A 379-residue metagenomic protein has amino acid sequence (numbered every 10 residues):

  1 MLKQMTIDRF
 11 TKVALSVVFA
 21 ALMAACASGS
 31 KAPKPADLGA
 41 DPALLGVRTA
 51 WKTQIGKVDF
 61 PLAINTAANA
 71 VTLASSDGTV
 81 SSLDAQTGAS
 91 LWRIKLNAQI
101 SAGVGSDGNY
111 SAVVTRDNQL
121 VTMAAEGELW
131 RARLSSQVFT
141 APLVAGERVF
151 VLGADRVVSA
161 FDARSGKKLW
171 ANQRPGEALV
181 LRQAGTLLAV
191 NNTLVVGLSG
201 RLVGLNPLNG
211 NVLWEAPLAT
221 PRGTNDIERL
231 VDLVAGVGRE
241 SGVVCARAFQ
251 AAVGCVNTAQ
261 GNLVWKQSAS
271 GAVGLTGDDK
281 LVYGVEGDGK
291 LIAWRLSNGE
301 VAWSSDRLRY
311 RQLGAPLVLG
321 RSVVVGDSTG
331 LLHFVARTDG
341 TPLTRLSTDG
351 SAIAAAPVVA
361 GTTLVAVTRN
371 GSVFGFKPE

Functional and structural regions predicted by a protein language model:
L2-L15: Bacterial N-terminal signal peptides that target proteins for export
L22-A25: C-terminal motif of bacterial Sec signal peptides marking the signal peptidase cleavage site
G29-N65, W92-G108, L129-A145, K168-N191 (+4 more regions): Extracytoplasmic beta-rich repeat domains
S75-S76, T115-R116, A124, G153-A154 (+5 more regions): Structural signature of WD-repeat beta-propellers
D84-T87, A124-G127, D162-S165, P207-N209 (+4 more regions): Short loop/turn segments that connect beta-strands within beta-propeller blades
G284-I292, E300-F334: Loop/turn-rich, solvent-exposed surfaces of beta-rich toroidal or solenoidal domains
